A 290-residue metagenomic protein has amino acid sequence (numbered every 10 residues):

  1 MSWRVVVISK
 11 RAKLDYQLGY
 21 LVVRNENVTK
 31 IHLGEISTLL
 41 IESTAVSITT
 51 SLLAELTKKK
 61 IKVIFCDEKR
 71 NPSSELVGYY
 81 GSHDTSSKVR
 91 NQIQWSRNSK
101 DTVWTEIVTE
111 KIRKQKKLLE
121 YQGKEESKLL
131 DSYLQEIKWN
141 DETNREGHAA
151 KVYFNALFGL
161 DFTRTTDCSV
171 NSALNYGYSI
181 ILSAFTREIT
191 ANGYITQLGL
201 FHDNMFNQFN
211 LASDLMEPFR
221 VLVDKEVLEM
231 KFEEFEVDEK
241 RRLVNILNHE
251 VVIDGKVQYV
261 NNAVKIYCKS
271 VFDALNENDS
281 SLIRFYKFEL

Functional and structural regions predicted by a protein language model:
W3-V6, R11-A12, E26, K58 (+1 more regions): Active-site helix-to-loop segments that bind/position phosphate- or nucleotide-bearing substrates and donors across
I8-T50, A54: N-terminal ordered "arm"
E35-D84: Glycine/small-residue-rich interface belts in oligomeric ring/scaffold proteins and their assembly partners
